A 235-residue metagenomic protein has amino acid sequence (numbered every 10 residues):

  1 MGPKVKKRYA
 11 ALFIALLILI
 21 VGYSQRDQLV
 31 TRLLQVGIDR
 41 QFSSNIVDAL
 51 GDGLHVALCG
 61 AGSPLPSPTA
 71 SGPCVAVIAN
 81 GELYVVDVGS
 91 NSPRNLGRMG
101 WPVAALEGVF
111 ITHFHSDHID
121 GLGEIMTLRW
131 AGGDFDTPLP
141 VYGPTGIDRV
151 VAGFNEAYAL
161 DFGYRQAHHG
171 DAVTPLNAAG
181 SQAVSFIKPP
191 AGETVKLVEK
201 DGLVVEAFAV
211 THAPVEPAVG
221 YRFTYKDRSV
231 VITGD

Functional and structural regions predicted by a protein language model:
G2-V230: Binuclear metal-dependent hydrolase catalytic cores
I232-D235: Short, intrinsically disordered, charge-balanced linker/junction segments flanking boundaries in proteins
